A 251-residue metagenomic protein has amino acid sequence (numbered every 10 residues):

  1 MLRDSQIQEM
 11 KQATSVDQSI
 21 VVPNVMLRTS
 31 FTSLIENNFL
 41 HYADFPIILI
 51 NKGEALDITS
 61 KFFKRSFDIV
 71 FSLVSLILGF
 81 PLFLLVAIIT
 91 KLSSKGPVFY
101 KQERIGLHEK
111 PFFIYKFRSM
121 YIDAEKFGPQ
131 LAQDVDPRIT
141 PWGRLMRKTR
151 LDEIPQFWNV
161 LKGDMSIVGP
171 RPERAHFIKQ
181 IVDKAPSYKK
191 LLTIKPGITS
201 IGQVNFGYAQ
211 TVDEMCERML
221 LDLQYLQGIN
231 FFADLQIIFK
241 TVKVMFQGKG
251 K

Functional and structural regions predicted by a protein language model:
M1-I77: N-terminal hydrophobic signal-anchor/signal peptide
P23, R28, P46, P81 (+4 more regions): Proline-centered helix-kink/hinge sites
F31-T32, E36-L40, Y100-R138, T199-R218: Short, glycine-rich, amphipathic interfacial segments at transmembrane boundaries or analogous
H41, A55, T59, V135-R138 (+4 more regions): Residue-level signature of the cytosolic catalytic core of signaling kinases
G53-A124, N159, F231, Q236-K251: A hydrophobic, helix-centered structural microdomain
G53-E54, K189-K251: C-terminal terminal-structure detector
I88, K101, K116, R138-P141 (+4 more regions): Residue-level recognition of specific faces of alpha-helices
A132-K195, I237-T241, M245: A short, structured surface patch at a secondary-structure boundary
